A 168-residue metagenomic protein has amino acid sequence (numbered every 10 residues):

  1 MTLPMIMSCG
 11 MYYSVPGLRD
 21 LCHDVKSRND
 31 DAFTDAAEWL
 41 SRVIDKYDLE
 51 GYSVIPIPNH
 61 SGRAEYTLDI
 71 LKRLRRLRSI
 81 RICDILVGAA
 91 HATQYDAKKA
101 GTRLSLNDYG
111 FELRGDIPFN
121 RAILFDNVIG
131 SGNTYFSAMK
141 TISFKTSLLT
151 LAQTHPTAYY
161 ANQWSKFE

Functional and structural regions predicted by a protein language model:
M1-Y52, V87-F119, S131, T154-T157 (+1 more regions): Active-site-facing substrate-recognition patch
S27, P58-R63: Short histidine/acidic/glycine/proline-rich micro-motifs that form metal- and phosphate-coordinating active-site loops
E50-H60, A122-I123: Short glycine-rich phosphate-binding loop at a beta-alpha junction
Y52, I80-I82, A122, K145-S147: Hydrophobic anchor at the start of a short beta-strand that flanks the dinucleotide cofactor-binding loop
A64-I82: Substrate-recognition/cap helix-loop segment adjacent to the acidic, metal-dependent catalytic center of Asp-based
D96, F136-K140, F144-E168: A short, conserved beta-to-alpha structural element at the edge of catalytic cores that scaffolds binding
N120-V128: Conserved Lys-Pro-Asp/Glu-containing loop-to-beta segment of HAD-superfamily phosphomonoesterases, centered on
V128-A138: Acidic, divalent-metal-coordinating active-site segment for phosphoryl/phosphodiester hydrolysis, typified by short
